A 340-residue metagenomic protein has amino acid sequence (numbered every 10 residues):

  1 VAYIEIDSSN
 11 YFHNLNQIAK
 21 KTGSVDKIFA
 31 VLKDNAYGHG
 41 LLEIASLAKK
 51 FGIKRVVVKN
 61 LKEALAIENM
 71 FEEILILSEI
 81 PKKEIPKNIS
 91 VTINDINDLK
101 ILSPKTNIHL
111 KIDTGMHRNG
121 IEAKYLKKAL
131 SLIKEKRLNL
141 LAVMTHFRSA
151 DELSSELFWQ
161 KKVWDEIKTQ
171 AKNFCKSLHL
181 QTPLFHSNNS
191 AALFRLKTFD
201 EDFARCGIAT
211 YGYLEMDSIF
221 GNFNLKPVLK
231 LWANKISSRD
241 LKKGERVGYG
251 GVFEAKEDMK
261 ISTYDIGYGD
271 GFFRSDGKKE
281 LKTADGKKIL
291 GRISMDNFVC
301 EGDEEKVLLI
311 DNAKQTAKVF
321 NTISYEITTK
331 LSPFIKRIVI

Functional and structural regions predicted by a protein language model:
A2-E5, N10-H13, D26-H186: Active-site-proximal beta-alpha core segment in soluble small-molecule metabolic enzymes
N16, K20-G23, S131-L138, E152 (+4 more regions): Generic secondary-structure signature for well-ordered alpha-helical cores
D34-N35, T114, F147, S190 (+3 more regions): Active-site metal-binding loops of divalent metal-dependent hydrolases
I76, L140, K235, K288-L290: A structural signal for short, hydrophobic beta-strand segments that form beta-sheets in beta-rich/all-beta domains
I85-K87, T106, L229-L231, D258-S262 (+1 more regions): A generic structural signal for short beta-strands and their flanking turns/coil linkers
H117, A150, Y211-Y213, K242-K243 (+1 more regions): Short, acidic Gly/Pro/Ser/Thr-rich loop/turn segments
S154-E257: Anionic-ligand-binding alpha/beta catalytic cores of soluble enzymes and soluble regulatory domains that recognize
S238-I340: C-terminal accessory subdomain/extension
